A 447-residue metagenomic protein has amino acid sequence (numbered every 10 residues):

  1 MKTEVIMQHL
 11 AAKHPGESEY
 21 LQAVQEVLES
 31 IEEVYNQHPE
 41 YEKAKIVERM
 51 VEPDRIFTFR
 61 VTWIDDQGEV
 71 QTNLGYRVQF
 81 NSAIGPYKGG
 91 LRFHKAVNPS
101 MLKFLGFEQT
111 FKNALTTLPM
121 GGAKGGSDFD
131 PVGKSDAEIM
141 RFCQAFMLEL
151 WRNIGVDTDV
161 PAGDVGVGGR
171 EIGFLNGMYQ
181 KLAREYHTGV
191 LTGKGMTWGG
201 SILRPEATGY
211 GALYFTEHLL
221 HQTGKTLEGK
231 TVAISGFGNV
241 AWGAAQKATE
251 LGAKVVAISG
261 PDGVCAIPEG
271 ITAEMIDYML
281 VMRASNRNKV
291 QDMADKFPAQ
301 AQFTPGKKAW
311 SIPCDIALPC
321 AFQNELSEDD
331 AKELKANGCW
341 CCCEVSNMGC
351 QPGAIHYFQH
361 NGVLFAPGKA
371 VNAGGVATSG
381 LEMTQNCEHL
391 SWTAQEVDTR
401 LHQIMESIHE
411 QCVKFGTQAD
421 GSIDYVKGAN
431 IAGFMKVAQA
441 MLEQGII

Functional and structural regions predicted by a protein language model:
M1, P15, E19-Q22, E26 (+24 more regions): Conserved active-site and cofactor/substrate-binding residues in soluble primary-metabolism enzymes
K2-A23, L219, E333-I447: Adenosine-phosphate binding glycine-rich loop
L21, Q37-A44, T117, I154-G163 (+3 more regions): Flexible, glycine/charged-enriched surface loops at secondary-structure junctions
E40-E69: Structured beta-strand/loop patches that form or line metal/cofactor-binding pockets in enzymes
H94, N113-E228: Glycine/serine-rich phosphate-binding loop and adjoining beta1-alpha1 elements at the start of nucleotide-handling
G195, G200-P313: Glycine-rich phosphate/diphosphate-binding loop of Rossmann-like nucleotide-binding domains
G263-F365, A370: Rossmann-like adenosine-cofactor binding region
